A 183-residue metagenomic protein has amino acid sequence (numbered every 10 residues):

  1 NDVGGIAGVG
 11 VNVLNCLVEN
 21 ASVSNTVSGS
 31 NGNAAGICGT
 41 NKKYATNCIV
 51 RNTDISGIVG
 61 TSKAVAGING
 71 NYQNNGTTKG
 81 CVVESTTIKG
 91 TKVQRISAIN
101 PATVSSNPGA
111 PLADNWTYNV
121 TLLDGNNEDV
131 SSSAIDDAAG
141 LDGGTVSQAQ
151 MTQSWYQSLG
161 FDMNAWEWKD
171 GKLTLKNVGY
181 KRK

Functional and structural regions predicted by a protein language model:
N1-K183: Predominantly extracellular beta-rich ligand-binding scaffolds that present long acidic/polar faces for carbohydrate
